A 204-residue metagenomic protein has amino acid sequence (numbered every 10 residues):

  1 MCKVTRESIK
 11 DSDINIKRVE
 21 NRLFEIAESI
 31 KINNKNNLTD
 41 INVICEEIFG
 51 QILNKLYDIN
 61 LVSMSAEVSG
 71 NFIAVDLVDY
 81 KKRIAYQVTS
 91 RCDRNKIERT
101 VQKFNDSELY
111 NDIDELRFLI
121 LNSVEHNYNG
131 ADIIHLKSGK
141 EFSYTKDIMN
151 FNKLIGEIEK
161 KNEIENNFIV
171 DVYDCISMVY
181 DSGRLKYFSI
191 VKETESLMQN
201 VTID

Functional and structural regions predicted by a protein language model:
C2-V19, R91-N95, R99-D204: Acidic metal-coordinating catalytic centers involved in nucleic-acid phosphodiester chemistry
R6-M64: Acidic-basic catalytic patches of nuclease active cores, encompassing PD-(D/E)XK and other metal-cofactor nuclease
V19, A27, A66, A74 (+3 more regions): A sequence-composition feature that detects small, non-aromatic residues
R22-E25, S29-N33, V68, L77-V78 (+3 more regions): Generic ordered-secondary-structure signal
I41-N105: Catalytic centers of nucleases
